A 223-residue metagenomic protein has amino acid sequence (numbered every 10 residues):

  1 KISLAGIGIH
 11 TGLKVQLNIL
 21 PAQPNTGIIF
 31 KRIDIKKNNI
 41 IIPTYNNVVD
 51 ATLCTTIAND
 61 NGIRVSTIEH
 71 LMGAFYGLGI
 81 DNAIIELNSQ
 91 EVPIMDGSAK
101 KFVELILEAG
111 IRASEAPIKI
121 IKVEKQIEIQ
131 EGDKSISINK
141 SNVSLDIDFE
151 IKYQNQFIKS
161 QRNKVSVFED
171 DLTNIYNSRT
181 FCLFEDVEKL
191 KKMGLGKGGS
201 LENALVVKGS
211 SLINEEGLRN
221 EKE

Functional and structural regions predicted by a protein language model:
K1-N82, E86-E223: C-terminal regulatory domains involved in ligand/effector binding and gene-expression control
